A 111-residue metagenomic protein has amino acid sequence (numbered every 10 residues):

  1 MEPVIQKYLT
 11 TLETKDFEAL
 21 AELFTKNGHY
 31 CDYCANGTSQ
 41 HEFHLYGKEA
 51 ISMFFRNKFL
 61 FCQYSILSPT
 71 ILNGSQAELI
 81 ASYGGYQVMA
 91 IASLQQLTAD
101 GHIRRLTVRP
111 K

Functional and structural regions predicted by a protein language model:
M1, A21-E22: N-terminal helix-cap/turn-to-beta initiation motif at the start of protein domains
M1-D16: Short, aromatic-enriched amphipathic alpha-helices that serve as compact interaction elements
Y8, L20-A21, G28, G47 (+3 more regions): Hydrophobic pocket/interface hotspot
K15-A19, Q40-H41: Short, charged low-complexity linear motifs
T25-L72: A solvent-exposed, acidic/Ser-Thr-rich amphipathic alpha-helical stretch
S52-K111: A beta-strand edge to alpha-helix "cap/lid" segment located at domain peripheries
